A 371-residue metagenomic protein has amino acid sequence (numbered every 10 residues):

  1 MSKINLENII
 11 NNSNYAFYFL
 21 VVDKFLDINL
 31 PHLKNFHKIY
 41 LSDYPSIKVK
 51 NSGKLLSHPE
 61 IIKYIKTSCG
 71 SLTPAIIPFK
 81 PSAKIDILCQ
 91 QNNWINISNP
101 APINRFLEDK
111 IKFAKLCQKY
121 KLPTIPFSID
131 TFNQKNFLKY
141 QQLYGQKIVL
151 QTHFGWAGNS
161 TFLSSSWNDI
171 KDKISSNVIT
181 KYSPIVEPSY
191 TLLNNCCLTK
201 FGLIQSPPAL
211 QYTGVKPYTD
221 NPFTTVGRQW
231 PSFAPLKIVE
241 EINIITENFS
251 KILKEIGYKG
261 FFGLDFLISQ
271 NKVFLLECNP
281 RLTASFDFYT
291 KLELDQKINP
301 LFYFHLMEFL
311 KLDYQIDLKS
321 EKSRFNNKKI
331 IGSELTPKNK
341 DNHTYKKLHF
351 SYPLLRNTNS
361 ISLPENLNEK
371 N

Functional and structural regions predicted by a protein language model:
M1-P102, Q134-N136: ATP-binding N-terminal substructure of ATP-dependent carboxylate-amine bond-forming enzymes
N104-E187, C197-L203, V226-K251: Active-site nucleotide/adenylate-binding loops and adjacent lid/helix of ATP-dependent enzymes
F154-G155, I185-S189, I256-G260, K329: A short catalytic or substrate-binding loop motif that flags glycine-/basic-rich loops and adjacent residues that bind
L163-D220, I268-F274, N327-N342, K347-F350: Phosphate-binding site of ATP-dependent enzymes
N177, T224-Q270, M307-I331, T336: A long amphipathic alpha-helix within ATP-dependent nucleotide-binding catalytic cores
N194-N248, N279-L306: ATP-dependent carboxylate/phosphate-activation module, predominantly the ATP-grasp catalytic core and closely related
F262, F274, L367-E369: A structural supersecondary motif
L306-N371: Peripheral (often C-terminal) accessory segments that flank ATP-dependent C-N-forming ligase machineries
